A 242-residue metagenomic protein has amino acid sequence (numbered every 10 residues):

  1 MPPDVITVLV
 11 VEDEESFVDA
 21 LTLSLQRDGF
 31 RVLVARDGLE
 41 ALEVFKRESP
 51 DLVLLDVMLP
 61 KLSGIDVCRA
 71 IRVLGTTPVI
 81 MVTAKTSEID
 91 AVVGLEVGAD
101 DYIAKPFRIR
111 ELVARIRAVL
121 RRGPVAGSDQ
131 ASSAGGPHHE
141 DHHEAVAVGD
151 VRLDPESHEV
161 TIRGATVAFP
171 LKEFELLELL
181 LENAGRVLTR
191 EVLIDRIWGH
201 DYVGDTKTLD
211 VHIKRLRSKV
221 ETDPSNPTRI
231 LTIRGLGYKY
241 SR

Functional and structural regions predicted by a protein language model:
M1-G127: N-terminal/domain-start alpha-helical segments
D4-T7, A118-V187, E191: Short, Lys/Arg-enriched segments at the junction into DNA-binding effector domains of transcriptional regulators
I6, T232, K239-R242: C-terminal edge and immediately downstream basic/flexible tail or linker adjoining helix-turn-helix-like DNA-binding
A20, R122, R163, R196-I197 (+1 more regions): Residues that scaffold the ATP/ADP-binding catalytic core of kinase and kinase-like folds
R31, S132, D205-K207: Short coil-to-helix "N-cap" segments within the ABC nucleotide-binding domain's helical subdomain
P50, V73, A91, V97 (+5 more regions): Short, conserved catalytic or interaction motifs in soluble domains
S157-R229, I233-L236: Positively charged, aromatic-enriched patches within helix-turn-helix-type DNA-binding elements, predominantly
